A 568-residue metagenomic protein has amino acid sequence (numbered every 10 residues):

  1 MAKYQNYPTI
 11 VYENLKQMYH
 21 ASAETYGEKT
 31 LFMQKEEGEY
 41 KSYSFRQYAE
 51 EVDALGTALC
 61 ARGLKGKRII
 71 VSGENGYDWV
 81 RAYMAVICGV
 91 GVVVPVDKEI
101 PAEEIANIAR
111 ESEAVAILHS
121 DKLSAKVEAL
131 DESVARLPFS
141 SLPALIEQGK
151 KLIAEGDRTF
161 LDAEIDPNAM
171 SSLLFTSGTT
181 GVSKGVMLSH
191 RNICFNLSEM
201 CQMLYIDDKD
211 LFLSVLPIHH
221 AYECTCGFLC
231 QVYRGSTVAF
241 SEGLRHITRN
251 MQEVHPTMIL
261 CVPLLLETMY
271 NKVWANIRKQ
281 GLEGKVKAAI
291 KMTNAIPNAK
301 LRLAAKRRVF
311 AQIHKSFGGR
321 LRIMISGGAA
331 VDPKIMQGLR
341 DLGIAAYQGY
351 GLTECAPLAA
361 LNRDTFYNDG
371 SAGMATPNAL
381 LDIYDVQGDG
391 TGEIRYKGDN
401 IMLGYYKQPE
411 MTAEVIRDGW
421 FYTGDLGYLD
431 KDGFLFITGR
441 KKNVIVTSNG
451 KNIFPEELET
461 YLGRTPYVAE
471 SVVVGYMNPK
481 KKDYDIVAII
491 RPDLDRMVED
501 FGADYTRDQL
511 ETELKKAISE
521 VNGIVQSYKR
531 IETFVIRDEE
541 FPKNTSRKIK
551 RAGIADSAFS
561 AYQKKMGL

Functional and structural regions predicted by a protein language model:
G27-T30, I153-F175, V182, Y205-L211: Conserved pre-ATP/AMP-binding loop-to-beta segment of ANL
K41, G56-I100: Conserved AMP-binding/adenylate-forming
S42-R46, S171-L197: Conserved AMP-binding A3 loop
I100, I117, G398, L403-G404 (+1 more regions): AMP-binding/adenylate-forming catalytic core of the ANL superfamily
K122-P167, V273-Q312: ANL superfamily adenylate-forming
C194-L211, I218-R307: Conserved AMP-binding/adenylation subdomain of ANL enzymes
I259, L301, A305, V309-L435 (+3 more regions): Conserved AMP-binding/adenylate-forming
V472-G475, S519-L568: Conserved C-terminal "lid"/linker of ANL adenylate-forming enzymes
